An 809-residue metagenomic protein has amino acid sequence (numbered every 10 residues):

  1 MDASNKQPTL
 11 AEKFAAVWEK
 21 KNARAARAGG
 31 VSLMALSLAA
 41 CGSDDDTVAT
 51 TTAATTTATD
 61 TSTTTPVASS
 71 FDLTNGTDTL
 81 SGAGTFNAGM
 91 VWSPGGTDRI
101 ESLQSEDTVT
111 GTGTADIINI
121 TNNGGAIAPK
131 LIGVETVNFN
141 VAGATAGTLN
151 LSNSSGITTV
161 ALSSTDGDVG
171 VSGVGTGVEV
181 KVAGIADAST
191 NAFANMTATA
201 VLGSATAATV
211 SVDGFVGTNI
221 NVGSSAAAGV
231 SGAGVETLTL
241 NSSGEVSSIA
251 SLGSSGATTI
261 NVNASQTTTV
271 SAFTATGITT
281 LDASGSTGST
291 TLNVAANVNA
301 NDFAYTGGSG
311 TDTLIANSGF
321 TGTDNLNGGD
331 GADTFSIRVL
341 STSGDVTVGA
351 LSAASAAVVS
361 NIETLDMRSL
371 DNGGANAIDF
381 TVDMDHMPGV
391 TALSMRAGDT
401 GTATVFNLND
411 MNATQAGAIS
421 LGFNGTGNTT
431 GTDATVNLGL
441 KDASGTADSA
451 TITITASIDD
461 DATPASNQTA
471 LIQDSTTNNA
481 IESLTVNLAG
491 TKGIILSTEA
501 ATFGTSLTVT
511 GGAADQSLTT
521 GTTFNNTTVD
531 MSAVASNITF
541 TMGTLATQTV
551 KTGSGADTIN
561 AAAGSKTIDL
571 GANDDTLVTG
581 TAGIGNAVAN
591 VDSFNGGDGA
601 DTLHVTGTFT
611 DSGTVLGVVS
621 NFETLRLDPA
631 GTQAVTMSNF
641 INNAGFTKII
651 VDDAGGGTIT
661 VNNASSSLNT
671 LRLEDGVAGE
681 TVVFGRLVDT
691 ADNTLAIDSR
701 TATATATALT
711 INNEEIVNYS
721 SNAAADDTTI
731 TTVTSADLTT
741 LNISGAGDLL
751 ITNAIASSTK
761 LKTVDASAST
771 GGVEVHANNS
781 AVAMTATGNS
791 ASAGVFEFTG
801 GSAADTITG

Functional and structural regions predicted by a protein language model:
M1-L33: Bacterial Sec-dependent N-terminal signal peptides
V31-S37, C41-G809: Solvent-exposed, low-complexity segments and loops of surface/extracellular structural proteins
